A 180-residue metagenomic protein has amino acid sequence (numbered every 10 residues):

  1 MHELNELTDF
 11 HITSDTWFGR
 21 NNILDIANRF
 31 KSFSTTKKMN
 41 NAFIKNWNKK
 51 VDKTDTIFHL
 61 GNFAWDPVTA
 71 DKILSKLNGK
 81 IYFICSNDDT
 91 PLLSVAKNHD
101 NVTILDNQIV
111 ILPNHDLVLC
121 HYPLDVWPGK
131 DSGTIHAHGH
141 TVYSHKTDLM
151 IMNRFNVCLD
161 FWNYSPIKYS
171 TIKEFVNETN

Functional and structural regions predicted by a protein language model:
M1-T69, V157-F161, E174-N180: N-terminal active-site segment of His-dependent metallophosphoesterases
E6, K37, D52, I84-C85 (+3 more regions): Intrinsic disorder/low-complexity signature
L7, T54, N78-K80, N114 (+1 more regions): A general structural motif
I12-S14, I57-N62, I81-N87, L119-C120 (+2 more regions): Active-site neighborhood of phospho(di)ester-bond hydrolases with catalytic His/Asp-centered motifs
F18, W65, D89, L124 (+1 more regions): Short, glycine/acidic-enriched loop or turn micro-motifs at the edges of active sites
N28-F30, L74-L77, H136, M152-F155: Glycine-rich, phosphate-binding/catalytic loops in enzymes
L60-L77, C85, T90-N101, L105-D106 (+2 more regions): Metal-dependent catalytic neighborhoods of phosphoester/phosphodiester hydrolases
N98-N180: Conserved beta-sheet core of the metallophosphoesterase superfamily
